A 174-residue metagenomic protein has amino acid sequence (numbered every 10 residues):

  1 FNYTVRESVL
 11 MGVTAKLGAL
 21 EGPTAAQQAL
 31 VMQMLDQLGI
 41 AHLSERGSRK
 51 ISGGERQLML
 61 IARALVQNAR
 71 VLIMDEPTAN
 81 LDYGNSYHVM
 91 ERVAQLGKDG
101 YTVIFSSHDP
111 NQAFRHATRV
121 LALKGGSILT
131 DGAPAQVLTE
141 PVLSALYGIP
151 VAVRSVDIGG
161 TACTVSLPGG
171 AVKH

Functional and structural regions predicted by a protein language model:
L10, A25-L43: Conserved ABC ATPase "signature" region
G47-I51, E55: Conserved ABC ATPase signature
L72-D75: Catalytic Walker B motif of ABC-type/P-loop ATPase nucleotide-binding domains
S107-H108: H-loop/switch region of ABC-family ATPase nucleotide-binding domains
A113-R115: A short, surface-exposed alpha-helical micro-motif characterized by mixed small hydrophobic and charged/polar residues
Y147-H174: ABC ATPase nucleotide-binding domains
